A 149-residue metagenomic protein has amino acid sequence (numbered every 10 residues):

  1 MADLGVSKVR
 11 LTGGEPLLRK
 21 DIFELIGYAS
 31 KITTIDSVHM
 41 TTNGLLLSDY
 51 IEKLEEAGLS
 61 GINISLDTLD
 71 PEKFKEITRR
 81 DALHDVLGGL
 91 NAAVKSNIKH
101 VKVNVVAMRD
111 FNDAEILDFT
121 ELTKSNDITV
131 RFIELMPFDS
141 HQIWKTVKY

Functional and structural regions predicted by a protein language model:
A2-L11, L18-T129: Radical SAM/AdoMet-radical enzyme domain recognition
T12-G14, L135: General helical structural elements
R109-F111, R131-Y149: Flexible glycine/acidic-rich beta-alpha junction loops that bind and position SAM and/or redox cofactors in anaerobic
